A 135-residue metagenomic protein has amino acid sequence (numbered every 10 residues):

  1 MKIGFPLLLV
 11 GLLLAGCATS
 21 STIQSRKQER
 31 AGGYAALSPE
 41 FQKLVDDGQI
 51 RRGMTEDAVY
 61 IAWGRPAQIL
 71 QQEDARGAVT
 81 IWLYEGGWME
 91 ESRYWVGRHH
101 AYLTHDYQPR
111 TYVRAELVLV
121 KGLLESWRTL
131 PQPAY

Functional and structural regions predicted by a protein language model:
M1-L7: Bacterial N-terminal signal peptides that target proteins for export
V10-G11: Residue-level signal for mature regions of secreted extracellular proteins and peptides
L14-G16: C-terminal motif of bacterial Sec signal peptides marking the signal peptidase cleavage site
A18-Y135: Residues within mature, well-folded domains
